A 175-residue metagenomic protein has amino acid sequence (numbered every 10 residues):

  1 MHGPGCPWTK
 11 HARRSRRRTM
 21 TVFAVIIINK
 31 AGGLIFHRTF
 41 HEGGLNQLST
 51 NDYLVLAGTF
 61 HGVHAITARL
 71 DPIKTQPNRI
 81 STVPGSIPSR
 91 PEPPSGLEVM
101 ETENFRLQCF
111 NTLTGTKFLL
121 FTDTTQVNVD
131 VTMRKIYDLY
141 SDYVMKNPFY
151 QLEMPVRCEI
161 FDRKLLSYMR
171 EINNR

Functional and structural regions predicted by a protein language model:
H2, C6-A24, K30-R175: Acidic, low-complexity cytosolic segments
